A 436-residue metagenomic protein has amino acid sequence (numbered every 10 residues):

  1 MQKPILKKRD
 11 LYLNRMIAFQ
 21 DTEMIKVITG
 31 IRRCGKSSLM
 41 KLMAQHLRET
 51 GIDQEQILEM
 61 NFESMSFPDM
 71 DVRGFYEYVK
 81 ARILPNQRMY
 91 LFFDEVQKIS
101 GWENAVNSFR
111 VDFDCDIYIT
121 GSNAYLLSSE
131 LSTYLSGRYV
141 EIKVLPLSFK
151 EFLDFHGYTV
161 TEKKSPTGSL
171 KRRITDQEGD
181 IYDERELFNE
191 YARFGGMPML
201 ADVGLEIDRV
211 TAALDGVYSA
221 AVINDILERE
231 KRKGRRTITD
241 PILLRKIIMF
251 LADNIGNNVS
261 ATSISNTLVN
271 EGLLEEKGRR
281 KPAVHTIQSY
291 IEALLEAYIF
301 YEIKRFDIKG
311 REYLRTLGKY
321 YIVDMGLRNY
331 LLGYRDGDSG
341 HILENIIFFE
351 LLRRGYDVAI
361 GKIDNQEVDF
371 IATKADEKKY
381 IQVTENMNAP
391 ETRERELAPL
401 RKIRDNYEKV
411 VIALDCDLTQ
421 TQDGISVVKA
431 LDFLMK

Functional and structural regions predicted by a protein language model:
Q2-L6, E23, T29, S38 (+2 more regions): A cross-kingdom feature that marks ATP-driven nucleic-acid transaction machinery
K3-D21: Pre-Walker A adenine-sensing motif
L6, T159-L343, F349, D357: Interdomain hinge/linker elements that couple catalytic modules in large macromolecular machines
G35: Conserved glycine(s) of the Walker
L58-Q87: Short glycine-rich substrate-engagement loop in P-loop NTPases that contacts/grips substrate
L84-W102: Conserved P-loop NTPase "ATPase switch" module shared by AAA+ and STAND
D116-S122, K143: Structural recognition of the conserved hydrophobic beta-strand(s) that form the central parallel beta-sheet of P-loop
Y125-E141, L153-Y158: Short regulatory helix/loop adjacent to the ATP-binding pocket of P-loop NTPases
